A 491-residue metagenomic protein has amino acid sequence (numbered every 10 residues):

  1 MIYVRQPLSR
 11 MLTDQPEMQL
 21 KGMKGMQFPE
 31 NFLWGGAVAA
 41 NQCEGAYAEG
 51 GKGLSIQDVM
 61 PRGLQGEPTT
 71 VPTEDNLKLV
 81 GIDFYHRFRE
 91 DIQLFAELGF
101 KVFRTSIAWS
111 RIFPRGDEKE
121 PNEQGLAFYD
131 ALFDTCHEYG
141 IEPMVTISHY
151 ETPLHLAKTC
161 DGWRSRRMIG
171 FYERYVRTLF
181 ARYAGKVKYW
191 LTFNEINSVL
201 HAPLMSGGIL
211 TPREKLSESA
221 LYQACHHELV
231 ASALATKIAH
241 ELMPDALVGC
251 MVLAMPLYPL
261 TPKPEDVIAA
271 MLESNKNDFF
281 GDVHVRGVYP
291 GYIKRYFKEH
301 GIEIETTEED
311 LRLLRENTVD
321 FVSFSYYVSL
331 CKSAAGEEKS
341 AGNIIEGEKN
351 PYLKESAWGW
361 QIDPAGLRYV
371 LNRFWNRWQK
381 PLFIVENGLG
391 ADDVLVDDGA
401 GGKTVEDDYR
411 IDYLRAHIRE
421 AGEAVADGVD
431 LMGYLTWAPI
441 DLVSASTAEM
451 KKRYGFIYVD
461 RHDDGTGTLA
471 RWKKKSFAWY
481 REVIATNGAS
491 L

Functional and structural regions predicted by a protein language model:
L8-L12, P16, L20-P68, P72 (+2 more regions): Active-site region of glycoside hydrolase catalytic domains
A37, G81-Y85, R89, A96 (+2 more regions): Glycan-recognition patch characteristic of GH18 chitinases/ENGases and related GlcNAc/peptidoglycan-binding proteins
T73-H86, R164-R166: Active-site mouth loops of central-metabolism enzymes
R87-A108, N317, F321: Catalytic domains of carbohydrate-active enzymes, especially glycoside hydrolases
K101, S110-I112, Y150-T152: A short acidic, glycine/proline-enriched capping/turn motif at secondary-structure boundaries, especially helix N-cap
I107-P121: Glycine-rich, proline-tolerant flexible connector loops at the mouths of alpha/beta enzymes
